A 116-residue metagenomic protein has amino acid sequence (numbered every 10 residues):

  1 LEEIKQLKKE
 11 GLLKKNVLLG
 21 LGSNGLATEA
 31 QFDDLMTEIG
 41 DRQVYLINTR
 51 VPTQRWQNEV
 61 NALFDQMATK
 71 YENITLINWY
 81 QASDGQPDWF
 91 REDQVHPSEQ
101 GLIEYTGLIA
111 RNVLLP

Functional and structural regions predicted by a protein language model:
L1-D34, V51-A62: Conserved SGNH/GDSL esterase-like catalytic core that processes O-acyl groups on lipids and polysaccharides
E10-L12, I39, T69-K70: Extracellular/periplasmic catalytic domains that process cell-envelope and extracellular macromolecules
K14-N16, D41-Y45, S83, P97 (+1 more regions): Functionally constrained cores in energy, signaling, and assembly domains
K15-L21, Q43-N48, T75-N78: Structural recognition of the beta-strand scaffold that forms the well-ordered cores of secreted hydrolase catalytic
D33-D41: Catalytic-core regions built around general acid/base machinery
R55-P116: Catalytic His-Asp segment of secreted/periplasmic serine-dependent ester chemistry enzymes
